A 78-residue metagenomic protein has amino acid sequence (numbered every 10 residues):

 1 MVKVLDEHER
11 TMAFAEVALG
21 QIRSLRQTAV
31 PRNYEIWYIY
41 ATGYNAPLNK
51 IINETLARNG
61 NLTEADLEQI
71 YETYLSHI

Functional and structural regions predicted by a protein language model:
M1-I78: Extended alpha-helical signaling linkers and dimerization cores that couple sensory/input modules to output catalytic
